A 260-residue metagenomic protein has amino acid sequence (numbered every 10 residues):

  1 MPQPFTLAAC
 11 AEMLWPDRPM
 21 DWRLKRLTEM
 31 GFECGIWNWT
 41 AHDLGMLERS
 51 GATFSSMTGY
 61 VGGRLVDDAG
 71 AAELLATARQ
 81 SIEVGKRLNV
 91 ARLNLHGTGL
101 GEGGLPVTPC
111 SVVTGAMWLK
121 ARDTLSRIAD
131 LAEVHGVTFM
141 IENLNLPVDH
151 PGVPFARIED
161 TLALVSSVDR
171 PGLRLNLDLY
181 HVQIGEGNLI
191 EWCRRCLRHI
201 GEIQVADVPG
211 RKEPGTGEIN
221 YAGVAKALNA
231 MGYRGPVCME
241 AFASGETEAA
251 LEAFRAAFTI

Functional and structural regions predicted by a protein language model:
M1-M30, N89-A91, L100-L105, S126 (+2 more regions): Histidine-acidic metal/acid-base catalytic patches
P2-A11, F54-R64, L100-T108, L146-V148: N-terminal small/glycine-rich loop or linker at the start of catalytic domains across soluble metabolic enzymes
A8, D21-N38, T53-A69: N-terminal substrate-binding region of glycoside hydrolase catalytic domains
T28, E48, K86, A129 (+2 more regions): Anion (oxyanion) recognition and catalysis
E33, T53, A91, T138 (+1 more regions): Residue-level detector of anion-binding/catalytic polar loops
G35-N38, S55-T58, N94, M140 (+2 more regions): Conserved beta-strand positions in the central sheet of alpha/beta enzyme cores
T40-E48: Active-site-adjacent beta->alpha loops and helix N-cap segments on the catalytic face of soluble alpha/beta enzymes
A41, D67-R174, I184: Active-site acidic/histidine proton-transfer and metal-coordination neighborhood in alpha/beta enzyme cores
